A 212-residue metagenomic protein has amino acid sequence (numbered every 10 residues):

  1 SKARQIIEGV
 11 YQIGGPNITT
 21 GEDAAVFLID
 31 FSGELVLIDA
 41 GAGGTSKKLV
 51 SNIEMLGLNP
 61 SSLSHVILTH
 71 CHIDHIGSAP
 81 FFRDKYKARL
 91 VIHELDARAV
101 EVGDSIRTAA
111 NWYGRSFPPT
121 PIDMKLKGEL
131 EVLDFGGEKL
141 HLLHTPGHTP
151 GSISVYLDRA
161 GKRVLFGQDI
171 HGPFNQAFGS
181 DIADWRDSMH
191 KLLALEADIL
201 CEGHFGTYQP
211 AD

Functional and structural regions predicted by a protein language model:
K2-L56, S154-I170: Conserved beta-strand hairpin/beta-sheet module of binuclear metal-dependent hydrolase folds, prominently
I6, K85-Y86, E196: Short, structured coil segments at secondary-structure junctions
I6-G15, N111-G114, G136-L140: Short Pro/Gly-enriched beta-strand edge/turn motifs at strand-loop
G9, I29, D39, L49 (+8 more regions): Divalent metal-coordination and catalytic microenvironments
T19-E22, K125, P146-P150: A short catalytic or substrate-binding loop motif that flags glycine-/basic-rich loops and adjacent residues that bind
E22, G44-K47, E54-E131: Active-site HxH/HxHxD metal-binding segment of metal-dependent hydrolases
L35, A42-G44, I106, V132-A211: Metallo-beta-lactamase
L49-N52, S78, W185-K191: A general structural detector for well-ordered alpha-helical segments in enzyme core domains, enriched
